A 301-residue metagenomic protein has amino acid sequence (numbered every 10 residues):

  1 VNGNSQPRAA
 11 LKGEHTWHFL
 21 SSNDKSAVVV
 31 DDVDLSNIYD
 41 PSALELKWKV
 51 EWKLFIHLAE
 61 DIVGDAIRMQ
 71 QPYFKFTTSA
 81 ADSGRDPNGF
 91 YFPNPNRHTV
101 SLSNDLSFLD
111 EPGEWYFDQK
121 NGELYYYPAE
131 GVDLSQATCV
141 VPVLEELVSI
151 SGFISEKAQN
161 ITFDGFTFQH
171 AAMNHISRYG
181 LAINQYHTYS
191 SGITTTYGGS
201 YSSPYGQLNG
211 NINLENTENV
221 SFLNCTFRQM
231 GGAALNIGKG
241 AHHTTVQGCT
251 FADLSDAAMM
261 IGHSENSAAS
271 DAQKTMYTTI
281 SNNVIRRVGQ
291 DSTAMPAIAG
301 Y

Functional and structural regions predicted by a protein language model:
V1-N216, S221-N224, S267-A269: Extracellular polysaccharide-degrading/modifying enzymes targeting complex plant/algal/animal polysaccharides
E51, P204, T217, G238-H242 (+2 more regions): Short, glycine/acidic-rich beta->alpha junctions
L54, E145, N209, A241 (+3 more regions): Short coil/loop residues immediately preceding or within conserved phosphate-binding loops of NTP-utilizing enzyme
P128, K239, H263: Active-site proximal loops enriched in glycine and acidic residues that flank catalytic Cys/His/Asp and coordinate
Q159-H170, G198-G199, E218-G232, A241-D256 (+1 more regions): Right-handed parallel beta-helix
A172-R178, N209, G231-I237, S255-I261 (+1 more regions): Short glycine/acidic-rich loop motifs that flank beta-strands on beta-rich extracellular proteins
G262, N282, R287, A297 (+1 more regions): Aromatic- and carboxylate-enriched substrate-binding clefts and catalytic-loop regions of carbohydrate-active enzymes
